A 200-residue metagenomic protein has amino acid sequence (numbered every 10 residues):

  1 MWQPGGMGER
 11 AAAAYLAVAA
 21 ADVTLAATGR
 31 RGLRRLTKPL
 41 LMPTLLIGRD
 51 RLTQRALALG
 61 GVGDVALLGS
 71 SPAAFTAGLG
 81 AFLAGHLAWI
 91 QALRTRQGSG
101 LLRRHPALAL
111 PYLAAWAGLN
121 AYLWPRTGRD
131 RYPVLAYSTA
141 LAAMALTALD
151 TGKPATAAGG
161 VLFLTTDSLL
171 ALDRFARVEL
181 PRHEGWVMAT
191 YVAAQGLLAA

Functional and structural regions predicted by a protein language model:
M1-A200: Short amphipathic, positively biased membrane-proximal segments that drive organelle/inner-membrane targeting
